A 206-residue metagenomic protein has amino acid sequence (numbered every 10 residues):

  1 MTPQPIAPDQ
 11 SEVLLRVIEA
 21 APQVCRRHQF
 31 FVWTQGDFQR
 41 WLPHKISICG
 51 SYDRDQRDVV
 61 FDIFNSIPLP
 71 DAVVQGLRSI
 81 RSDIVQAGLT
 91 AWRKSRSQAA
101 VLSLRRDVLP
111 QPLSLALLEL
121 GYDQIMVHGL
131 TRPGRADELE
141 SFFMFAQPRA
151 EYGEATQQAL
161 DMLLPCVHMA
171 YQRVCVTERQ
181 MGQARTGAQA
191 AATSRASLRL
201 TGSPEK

Functional and structural regions predicted by a protein language model:
P3-D9, V13-E151, A155, A159 (+1 more regions): Regulatory input/activation interfaces that engage signals or partners
A150, A159-Q180: Signal-transmission/dimerization alpha-helices at domain junctions
R173-K206: Signal-transducing coiled-coil/dimerization helices and immediately adjacent hinge/linker segments that couple sensory
